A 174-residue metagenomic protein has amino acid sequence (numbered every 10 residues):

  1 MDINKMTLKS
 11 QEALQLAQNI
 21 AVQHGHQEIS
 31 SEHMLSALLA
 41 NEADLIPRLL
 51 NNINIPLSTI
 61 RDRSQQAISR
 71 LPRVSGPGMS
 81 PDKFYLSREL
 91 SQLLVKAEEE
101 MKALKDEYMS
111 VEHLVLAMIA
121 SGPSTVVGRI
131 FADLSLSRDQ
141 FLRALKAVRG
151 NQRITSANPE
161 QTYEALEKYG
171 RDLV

Functional and structural regions predicted by a protein language model:
M1-V174: Histone-fold recognition with a strong bias for associated Lys/Arg-rich disordered tails
